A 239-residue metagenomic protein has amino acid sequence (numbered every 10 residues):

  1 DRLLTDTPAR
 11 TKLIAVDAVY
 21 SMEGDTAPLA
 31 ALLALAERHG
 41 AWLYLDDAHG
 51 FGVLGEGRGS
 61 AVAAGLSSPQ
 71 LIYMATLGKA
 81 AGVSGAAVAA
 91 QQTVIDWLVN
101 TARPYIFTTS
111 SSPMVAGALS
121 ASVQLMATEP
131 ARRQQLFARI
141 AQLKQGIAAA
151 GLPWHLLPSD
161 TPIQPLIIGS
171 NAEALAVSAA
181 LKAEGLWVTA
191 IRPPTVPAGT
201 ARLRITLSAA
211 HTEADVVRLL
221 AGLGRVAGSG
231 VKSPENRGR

Functional and structural regions predicted by a protein language model:
D1-L45: Active-site phosphate-binding strand-loop segment of PLP-dependent enzymes
T5-P8, K12-A18, V53-G65, W154 (+3 more regions): Pyridoxal 5′-phosphate
K12, M74, T108-T109, W154-S159: Short beta-strand
V62-W97: Active-site PLP attachment segment
S110-E129, Q135, R139, A148: Structural motif of enzymes handling amino- and sulfur-group chemistry
Q134-A141, A148-G185, T195, G199-T200 (+1 more regions): Conserved PLP-binding catalytic core of the aspartate aminotransferase-like
A183-E184, T195-R239: PLP-dependent enzyme catalytic core of the Aspartate aminotransferase-like
